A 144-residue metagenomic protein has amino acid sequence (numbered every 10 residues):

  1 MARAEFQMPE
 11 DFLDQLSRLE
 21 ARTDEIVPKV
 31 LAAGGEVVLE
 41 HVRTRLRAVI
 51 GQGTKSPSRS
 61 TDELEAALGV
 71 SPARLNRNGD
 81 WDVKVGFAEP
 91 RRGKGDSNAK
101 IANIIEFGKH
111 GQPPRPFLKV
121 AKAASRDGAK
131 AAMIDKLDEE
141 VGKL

Functional and structural regions predicted by a protein language model:
M1-K84, E89-G93, N98-L144: Short, Lys/Arg-rich flexible segments
